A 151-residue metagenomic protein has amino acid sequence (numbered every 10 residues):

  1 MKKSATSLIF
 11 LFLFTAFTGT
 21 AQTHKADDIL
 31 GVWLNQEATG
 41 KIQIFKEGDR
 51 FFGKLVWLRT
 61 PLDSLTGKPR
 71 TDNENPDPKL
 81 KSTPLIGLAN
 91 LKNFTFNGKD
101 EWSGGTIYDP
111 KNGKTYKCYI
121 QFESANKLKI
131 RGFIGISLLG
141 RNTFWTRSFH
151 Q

Functional and structural regions predicted by a protein language model:
M1-H24: Bacterial Sec-dependent N-terminal signal peptides
A26-G40, L55, G104, T146-R147: Tryptophan-anchored aromatic micro-motifs
W33-N35, S103-P110, I130-G132: Short beta-strand segments that buttress and anchor functional surface loops
A38, F45-Y108, T115-K117: Central antiparallel beta-sheet cores of small beta-barrel/beta-sandwich binding domains
A38-K41, G113-K117, R131, L139-R141: Short, surface-exposed coil-to-beta transition loops
E47, E123-S124: Structural motif
G98, S124-N126: Residue-level recognition of beta-strand termini and adjacent short loop/turns
K127, I134-Q151: Edge beta-strand at a domain terminus
